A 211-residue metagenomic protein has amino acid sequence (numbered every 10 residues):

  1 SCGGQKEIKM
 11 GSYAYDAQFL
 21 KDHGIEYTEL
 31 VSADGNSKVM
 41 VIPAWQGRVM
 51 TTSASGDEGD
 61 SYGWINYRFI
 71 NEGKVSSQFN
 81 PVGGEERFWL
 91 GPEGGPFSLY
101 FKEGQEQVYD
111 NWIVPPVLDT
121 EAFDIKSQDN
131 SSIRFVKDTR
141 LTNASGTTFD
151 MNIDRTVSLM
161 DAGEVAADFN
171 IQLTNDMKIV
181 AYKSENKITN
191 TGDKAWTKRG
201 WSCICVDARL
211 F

Functional and structural regions predicted by a protein language model:
G3-K183, K187, T191-T197, W201-F211: Surface-exposed acidic/polar loop and edge beta-strand patches at domain peripheries
